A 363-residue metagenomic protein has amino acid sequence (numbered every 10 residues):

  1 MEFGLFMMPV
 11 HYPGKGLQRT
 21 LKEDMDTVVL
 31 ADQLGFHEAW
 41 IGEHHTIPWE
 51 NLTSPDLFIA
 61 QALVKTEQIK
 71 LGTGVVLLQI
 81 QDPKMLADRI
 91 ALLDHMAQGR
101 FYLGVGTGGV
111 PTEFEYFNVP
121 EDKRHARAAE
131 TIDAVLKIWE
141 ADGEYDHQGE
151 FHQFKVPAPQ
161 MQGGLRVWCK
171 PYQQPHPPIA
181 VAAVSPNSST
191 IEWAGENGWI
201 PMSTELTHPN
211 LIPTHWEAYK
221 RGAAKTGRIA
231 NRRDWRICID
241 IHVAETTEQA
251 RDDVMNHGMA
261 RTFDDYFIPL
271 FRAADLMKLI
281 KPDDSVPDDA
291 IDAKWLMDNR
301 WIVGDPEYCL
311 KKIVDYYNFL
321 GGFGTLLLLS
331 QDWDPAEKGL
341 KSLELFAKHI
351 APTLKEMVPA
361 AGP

Functional and structural regions predicted by a protein language model:
M1-G16, V110-E113, Q160-H176, K281-D298 (+1 more regions): N-terminal small/glycine-rich loop or linker at the start of catalytic domains across soluble metabolic enzymes
M1-L71, P175-P177: N-terminal beta1-alpha1-beta2 module of alpha/beta enzyme domains
F3, G35, E43, A62 (+10 more regions): Conserved, mostly hydrophobic/aromatic
F3-L5, A39-I41, L71-T73, F101-V105 (+4 more regions): Hydrophobic faces of well-ordered beta-strands that scaffold small-molecule active sites in alpha/beta enzyme cores
M7-K22, V76-K84, P175-P186, A244 (+1 more regions): Active-site mouth loops of central-metabolism enzymes
D32-Q33, I59-E67, I90, D94-F101 (+3 more regions): Acidic (Asp/Glu)-rich catalytic clusters
D82-N197, P213-E217, A224-K225: Internal, glycine-rich beta/alpha segment that forms the wall or movable "lid" of small-molecule/cofactor binding
K123-K170, N210-L320, K355-P363: An alpha-helical appendage that flanks or caps ligand/catalytic pockets
